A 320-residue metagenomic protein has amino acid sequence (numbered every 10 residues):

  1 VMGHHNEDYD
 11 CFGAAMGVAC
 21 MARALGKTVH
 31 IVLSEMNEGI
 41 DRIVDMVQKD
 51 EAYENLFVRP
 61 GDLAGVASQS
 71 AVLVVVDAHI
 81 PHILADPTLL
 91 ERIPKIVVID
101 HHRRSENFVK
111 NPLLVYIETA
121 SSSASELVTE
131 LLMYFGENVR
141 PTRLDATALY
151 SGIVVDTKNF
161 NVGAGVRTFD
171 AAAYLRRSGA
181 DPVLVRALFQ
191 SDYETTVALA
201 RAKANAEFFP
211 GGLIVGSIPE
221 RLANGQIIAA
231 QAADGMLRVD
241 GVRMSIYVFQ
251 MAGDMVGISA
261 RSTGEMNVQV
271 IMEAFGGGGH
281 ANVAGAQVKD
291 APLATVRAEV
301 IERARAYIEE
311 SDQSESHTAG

Functional and structural regions predicted by a protein language model:
V1-E7, C11-L56, P60-A71, Y150 (+1 more regions): Hydrophobic helix-and-loop "lid/oligomerization" segment in the mid-to-C-terminal part of catalytic domains
F12-A14, R42-D45, D86-T88, F108-N111 (+1 more regions): Short acidic, glycine/serine/threonine-rich loops at helix termini
V18-A19, L90-I93, L114-V115, A171: Glycine-rich, phosphate-binding/catalytic loops in enzymes
F57-N111: Active-site cofactor/cluster-binding pocket
G61-A64, L84-T88, V115-E118, N138-R140 (+2 more regions): A generic local secondary-structure boundary/capping motif
L90-E91, D145-T147, M266-V268: Short hydrophobic "helix-edge" motifs at membrane interfaces and signal-peptide entry regions
I96-V98, L114-Y116, L213-V215, Y247: Conserved beta-strand scaffold positions in the cores of enzyme catalytic domains, especially in NTP/NDP-utilizing
H101-A172: Short alpha-helices
